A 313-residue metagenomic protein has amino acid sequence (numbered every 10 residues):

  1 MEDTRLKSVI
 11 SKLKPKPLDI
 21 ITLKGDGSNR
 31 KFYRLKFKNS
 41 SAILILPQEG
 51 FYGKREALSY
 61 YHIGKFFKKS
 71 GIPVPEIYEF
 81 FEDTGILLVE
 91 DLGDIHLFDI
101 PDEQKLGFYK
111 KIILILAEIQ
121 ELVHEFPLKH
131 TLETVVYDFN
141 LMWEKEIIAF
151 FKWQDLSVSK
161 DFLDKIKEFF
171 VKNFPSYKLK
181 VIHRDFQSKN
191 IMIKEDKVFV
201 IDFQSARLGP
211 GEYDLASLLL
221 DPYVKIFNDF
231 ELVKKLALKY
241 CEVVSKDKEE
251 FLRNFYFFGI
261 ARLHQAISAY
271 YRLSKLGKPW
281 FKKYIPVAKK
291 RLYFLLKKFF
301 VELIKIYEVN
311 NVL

Functional and structural regions predicted by a protein language model:
M1-T22, S59, P279-L313: Regulatory N- and C-terminal appendages and interdomain linkers associated with kinase/kinase-like NTP transferase
R5-L6, I10-K12, H124-V135, L141 (+2 more regions): An alpha-helical support segment within catalytic cores of ATP-dependent transferases
L18-K36: ATP-binding glycine-rich phosphate-binding loop
R30-L35, L44, I119-Q120, E168-L215: Active-site acidic catalytic loop and adjacent metal/ATP-binding pocket of ATP-dependent phosphoryl transfer enzymes
Y33-Y137, V158: ATP-binding pocket architecture of kinase catalytic cores
G71, L116-P127, Q154, F174 (+5 more regions): A general structural signal marking secondary-structure boundaries and capping sites
Y78, V136-D138, K248-G259, K283: All-alpha amphipathic helical-bundle segments outside canonical DNA-binding/catalytic cores that form hydrophobic
I148-D155, G211-K246, I260-G277, A288-L296: Active-site activation/catalytic loop segments of kinase-like enzymes and analogous catalytic loops in related
